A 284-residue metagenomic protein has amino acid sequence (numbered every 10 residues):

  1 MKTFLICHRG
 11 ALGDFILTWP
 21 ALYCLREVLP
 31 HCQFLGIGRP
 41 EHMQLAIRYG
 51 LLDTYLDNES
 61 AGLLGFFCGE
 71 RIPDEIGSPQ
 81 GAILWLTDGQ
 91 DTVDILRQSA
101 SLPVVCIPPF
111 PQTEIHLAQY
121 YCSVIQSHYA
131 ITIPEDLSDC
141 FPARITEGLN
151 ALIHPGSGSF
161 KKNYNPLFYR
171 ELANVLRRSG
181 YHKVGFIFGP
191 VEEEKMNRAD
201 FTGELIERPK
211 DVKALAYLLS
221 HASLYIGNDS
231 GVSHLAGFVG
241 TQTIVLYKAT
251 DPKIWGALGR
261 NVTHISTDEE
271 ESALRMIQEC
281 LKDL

Functional and structural regions predicted by a protein language model:
M1-L284: Catalytic machinery of carbohydrate-active enzymes, primarily nucleotide-sugar-dependent glycosyltransferases
